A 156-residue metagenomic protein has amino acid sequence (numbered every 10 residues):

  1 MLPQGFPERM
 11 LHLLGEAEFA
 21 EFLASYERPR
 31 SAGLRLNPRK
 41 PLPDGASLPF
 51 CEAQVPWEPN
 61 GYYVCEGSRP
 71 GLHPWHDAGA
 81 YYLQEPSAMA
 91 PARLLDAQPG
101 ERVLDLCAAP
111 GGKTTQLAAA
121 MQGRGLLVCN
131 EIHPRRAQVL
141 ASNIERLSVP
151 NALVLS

Functional and structural regions predicted by a protein language model:
M1-S156: S-adenosylmethionine
